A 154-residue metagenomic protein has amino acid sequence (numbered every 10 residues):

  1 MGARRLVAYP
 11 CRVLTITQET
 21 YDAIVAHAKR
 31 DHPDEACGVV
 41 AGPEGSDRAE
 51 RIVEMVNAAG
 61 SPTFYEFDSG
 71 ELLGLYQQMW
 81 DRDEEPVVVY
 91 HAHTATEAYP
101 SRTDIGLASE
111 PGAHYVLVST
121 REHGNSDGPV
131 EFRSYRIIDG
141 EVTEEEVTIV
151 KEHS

Functional and structural regions predicted by a protein language model:
G2, L6-P86, A95-S154: Conserved beta-strand-loop surface patch within small alpha/beta domains used for substrate/adaptor or ligand engagement
V89: Conserved, mostly hydrophobic/aromatic
A92: Short, well-ordered beta-to-alpha junction loops that form the rim of enzyme active sites and present histidine/acidic
